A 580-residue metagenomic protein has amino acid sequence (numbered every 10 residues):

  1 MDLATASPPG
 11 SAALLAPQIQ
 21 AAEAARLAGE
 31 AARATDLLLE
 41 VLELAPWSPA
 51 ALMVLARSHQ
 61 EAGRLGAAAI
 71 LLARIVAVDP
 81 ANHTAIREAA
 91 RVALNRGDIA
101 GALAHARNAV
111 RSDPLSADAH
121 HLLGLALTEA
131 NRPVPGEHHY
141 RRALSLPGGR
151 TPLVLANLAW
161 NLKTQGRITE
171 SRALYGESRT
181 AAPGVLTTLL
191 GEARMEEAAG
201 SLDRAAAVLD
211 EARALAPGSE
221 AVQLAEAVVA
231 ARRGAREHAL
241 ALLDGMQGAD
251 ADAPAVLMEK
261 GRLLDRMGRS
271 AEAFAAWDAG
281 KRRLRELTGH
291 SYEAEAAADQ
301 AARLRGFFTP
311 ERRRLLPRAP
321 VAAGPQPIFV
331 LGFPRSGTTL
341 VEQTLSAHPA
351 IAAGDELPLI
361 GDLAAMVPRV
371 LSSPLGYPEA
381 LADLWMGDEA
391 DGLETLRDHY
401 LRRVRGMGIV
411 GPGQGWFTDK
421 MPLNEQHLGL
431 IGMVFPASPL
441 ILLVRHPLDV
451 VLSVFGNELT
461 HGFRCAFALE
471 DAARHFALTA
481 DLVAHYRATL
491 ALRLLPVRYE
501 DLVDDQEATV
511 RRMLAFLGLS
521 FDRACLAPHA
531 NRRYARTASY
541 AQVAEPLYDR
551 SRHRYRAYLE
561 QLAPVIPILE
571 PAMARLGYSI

Functional and structural regions predicted by a protein language model:
M1-G408: Alpha-helical solenoid repeat scaffolds of the TPR/TPR-like class and their adjacent stem/linker regions that mediate
A130, Q165, R179, A199 (+10 more regions): PAPS-dependent sulfotransferase catalytic domain
